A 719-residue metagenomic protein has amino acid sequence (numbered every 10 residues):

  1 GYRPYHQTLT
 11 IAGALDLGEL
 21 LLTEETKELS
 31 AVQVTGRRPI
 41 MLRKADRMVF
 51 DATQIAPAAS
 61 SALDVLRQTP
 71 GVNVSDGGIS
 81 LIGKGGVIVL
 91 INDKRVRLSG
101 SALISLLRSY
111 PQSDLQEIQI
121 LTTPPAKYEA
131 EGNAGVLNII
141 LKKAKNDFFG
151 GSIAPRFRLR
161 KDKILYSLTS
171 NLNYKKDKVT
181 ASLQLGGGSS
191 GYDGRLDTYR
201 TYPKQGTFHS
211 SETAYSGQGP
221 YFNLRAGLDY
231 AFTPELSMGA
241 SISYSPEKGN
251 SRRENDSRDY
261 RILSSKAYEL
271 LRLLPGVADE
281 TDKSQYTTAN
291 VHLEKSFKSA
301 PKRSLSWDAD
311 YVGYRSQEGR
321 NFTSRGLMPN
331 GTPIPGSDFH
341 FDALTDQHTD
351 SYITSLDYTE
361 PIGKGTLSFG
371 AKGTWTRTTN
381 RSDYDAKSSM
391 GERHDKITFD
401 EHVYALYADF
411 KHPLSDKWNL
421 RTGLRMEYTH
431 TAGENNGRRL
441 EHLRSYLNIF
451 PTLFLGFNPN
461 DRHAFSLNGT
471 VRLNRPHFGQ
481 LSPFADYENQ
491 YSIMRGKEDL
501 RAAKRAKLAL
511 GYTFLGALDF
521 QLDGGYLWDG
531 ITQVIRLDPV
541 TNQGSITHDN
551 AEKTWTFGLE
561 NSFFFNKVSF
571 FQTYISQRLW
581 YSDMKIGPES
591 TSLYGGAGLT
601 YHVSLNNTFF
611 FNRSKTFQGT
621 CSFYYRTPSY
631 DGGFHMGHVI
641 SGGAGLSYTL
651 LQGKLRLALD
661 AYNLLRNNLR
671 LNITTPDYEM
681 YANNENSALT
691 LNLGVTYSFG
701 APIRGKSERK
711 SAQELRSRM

Functional and structural regions predicted by a protein language model:
R3, A12-A56, V74-D76, I82-G86 (+2 more regions): Short, acidic, small-residue-rich periplasmic hinge/interaction motif at the N-terminus of Gram-negative outer-membrane
G18-L21, A62-V65, L103-L106, I120 (+2 more regions): N-terminal periplasmic accessory domains that precede and gate Gram-negative outer-membrane beta-barrel machines
A62, R95-T122: Short acidic/polar hinge/loop motifs at secondary-structure boundaries that mediate gating or recognition
L63-S99: Extracytoplasmic beta-strand/coil segments of soluble accessory domains associated with Gram-negative outer-membrane
K163-R195, G206-R253, T281-A289, L453 (+1 more regions): Transmembrane beta-barrel wall of Gram-negative outer-membrane proteins
R225-E247, A278-N435, N458-R462, G516-L522 (+2 more regions): Face-selective signature of the C-terminal outer-membrane beta-barrel domain
T345, T398-F399, L473-Q521, Y526 (+3 more regions): Outer-membrane beta-barrel signature, preferentially recognizing the C-terminal barrel domain of Gram-negative
N550-R626: Gram-negative outer-membrane beta-barrel transporters
